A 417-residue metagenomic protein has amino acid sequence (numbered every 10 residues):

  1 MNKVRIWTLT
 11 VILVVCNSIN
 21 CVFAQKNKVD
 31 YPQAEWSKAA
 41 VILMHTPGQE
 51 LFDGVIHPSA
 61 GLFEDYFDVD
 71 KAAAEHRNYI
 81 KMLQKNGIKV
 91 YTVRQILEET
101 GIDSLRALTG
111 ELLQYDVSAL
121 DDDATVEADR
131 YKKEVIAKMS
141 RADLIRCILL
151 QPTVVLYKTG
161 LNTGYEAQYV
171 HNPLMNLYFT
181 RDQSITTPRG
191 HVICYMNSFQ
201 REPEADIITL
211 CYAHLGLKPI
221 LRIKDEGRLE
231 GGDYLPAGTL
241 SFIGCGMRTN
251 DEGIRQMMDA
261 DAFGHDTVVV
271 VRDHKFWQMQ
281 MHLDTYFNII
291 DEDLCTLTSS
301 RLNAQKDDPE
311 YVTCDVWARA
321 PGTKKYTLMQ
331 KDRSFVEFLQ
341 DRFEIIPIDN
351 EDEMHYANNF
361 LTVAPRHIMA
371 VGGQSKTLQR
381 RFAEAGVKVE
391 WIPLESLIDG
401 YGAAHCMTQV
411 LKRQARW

Functional and structural regions predicted by a protein language model:
M1-I6: Positively charged n-region of N-terminal signal peptides that target proteins for export
W7-L9, Y79: Short amphipathic alpha-helical "recognition" segments used for binding
L9-S18: Bacterial N-terminal signal peptides
I19-F23: Sec/Tat signal peptide C-region and signal peptidase I cleavage site
Q25-W417: The feature marks the mature, well-folded catalytic cores of soluble enzymes
